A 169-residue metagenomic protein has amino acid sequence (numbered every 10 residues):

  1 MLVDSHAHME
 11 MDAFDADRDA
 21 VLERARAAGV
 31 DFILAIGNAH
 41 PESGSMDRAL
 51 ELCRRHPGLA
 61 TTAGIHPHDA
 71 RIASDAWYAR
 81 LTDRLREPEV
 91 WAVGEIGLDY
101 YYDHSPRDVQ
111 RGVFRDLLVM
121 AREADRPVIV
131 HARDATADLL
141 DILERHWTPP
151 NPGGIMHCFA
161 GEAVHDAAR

Functional and structural regions predicted by a protein language model:
M1-R169: Mid-domain alpha/beta scaffold segments of enzyme catalytic cores
